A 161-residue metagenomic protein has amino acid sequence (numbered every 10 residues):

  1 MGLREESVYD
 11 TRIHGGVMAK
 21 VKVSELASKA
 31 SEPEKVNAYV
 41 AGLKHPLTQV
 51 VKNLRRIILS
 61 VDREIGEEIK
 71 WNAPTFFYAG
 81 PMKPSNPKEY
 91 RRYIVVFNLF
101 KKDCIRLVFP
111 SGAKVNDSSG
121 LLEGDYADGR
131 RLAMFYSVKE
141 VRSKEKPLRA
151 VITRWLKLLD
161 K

Functional and structural regions predicted by a protein language model:
G2-K161: Charge-dense, helix-prone N-terminal extensions
